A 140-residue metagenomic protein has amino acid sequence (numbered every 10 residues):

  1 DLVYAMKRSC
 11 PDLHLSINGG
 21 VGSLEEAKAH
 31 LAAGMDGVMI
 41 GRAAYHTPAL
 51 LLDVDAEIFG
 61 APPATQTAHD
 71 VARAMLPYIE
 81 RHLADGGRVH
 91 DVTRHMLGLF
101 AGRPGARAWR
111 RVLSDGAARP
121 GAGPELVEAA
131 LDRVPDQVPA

Functional and structural regions predicted by a protein language model:
D1-I17, V21-A140: Alpha/beta catalytic cores of nucleotide-metabolism and tRNA/nucleoside-modifying enzymes
